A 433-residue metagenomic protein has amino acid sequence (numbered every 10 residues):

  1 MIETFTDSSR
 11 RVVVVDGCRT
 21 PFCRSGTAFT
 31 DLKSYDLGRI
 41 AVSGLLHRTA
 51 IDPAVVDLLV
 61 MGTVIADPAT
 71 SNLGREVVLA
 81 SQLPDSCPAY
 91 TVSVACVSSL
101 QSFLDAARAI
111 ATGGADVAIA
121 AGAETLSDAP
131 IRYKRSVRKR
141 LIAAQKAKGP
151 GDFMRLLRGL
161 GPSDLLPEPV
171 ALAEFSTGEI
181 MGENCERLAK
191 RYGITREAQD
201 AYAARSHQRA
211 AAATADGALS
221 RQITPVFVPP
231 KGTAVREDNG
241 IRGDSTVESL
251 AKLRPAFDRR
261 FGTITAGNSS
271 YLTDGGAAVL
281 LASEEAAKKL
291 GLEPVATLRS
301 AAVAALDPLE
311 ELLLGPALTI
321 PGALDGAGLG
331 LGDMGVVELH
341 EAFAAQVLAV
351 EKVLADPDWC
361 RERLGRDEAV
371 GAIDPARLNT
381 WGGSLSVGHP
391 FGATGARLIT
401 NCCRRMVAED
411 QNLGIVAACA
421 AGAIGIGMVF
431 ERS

Functional and structural regions predicted by a protein language model:
M1-Y35, R158-L165, P169-A171, E248-L314 (+5 more regions): Condensing-enzyme catalytic core mediating Claisen C-C bond formation in acyl metabolism
I2-T4, C18-T20, D31-I40, R48 (+3 more regions): N-terminal extracellular/periplasmic Venus flytrap/periplasmic-binding protein-like
T30-K148, I223-E237, L331-L354: Conserved beta-ketoacyl condensing-enzyme motif
S34-A50, L73-V77, S102, M181-L188 (+6 more regions): Short, well-ordered amphipathic alpha-helical segments that serve as non-catalytic structural scaffolds within diverse
T63-A118, L160-S163, S176-I180, D244-Y271 (+3 more regions): Conserved catalytic cysteine-centered active-site region of acyl-thioester-dependent Claisen-condensing enzymes
S93-E124, R132, A189-A218, A278-A286 (+3 more regions): Active-site-proximal alpha-helical scaffold in enzymes
V117-R187: Flexible glycine-/small-residue-enriched beta->alpha junction loops that bind anionic phosphate/pyrophosphate groups
E186, R299, L306-S386: Active-site pocket-lining segment
